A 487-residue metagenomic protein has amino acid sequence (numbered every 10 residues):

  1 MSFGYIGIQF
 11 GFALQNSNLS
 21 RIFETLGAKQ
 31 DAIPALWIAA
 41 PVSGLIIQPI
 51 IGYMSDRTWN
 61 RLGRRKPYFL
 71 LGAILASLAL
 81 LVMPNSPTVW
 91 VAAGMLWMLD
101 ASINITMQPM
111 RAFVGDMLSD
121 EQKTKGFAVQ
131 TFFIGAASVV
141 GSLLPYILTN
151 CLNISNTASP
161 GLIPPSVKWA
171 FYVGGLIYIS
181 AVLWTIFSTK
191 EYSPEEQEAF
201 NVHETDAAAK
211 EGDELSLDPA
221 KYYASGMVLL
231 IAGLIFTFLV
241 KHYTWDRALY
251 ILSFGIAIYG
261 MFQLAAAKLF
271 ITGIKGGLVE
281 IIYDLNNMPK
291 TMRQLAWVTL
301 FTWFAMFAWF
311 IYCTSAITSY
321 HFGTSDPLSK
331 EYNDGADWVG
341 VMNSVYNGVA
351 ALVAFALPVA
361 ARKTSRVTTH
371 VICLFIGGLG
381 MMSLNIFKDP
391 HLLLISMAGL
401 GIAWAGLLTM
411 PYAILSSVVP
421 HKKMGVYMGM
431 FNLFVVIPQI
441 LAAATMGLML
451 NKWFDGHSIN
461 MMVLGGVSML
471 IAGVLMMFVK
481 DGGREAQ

Functional and structural regions predicted by a protein language model:
M1-S43, F236-T237, Q294-V298, T302-P327: Helix-loop boundary and gating motifs at the non-cytosolic
Q30-D31, D120-Q130, A336, V419-F431: Loop-to-transmembrane helix entry/capping segments in MFS-fold secondary transporters and related SLC/MFSD carriers
I46-L62, L352-R366, L450: Helix-to-loop junctions at the C-terminal end of transmembrane segments in multipass secondary transporters
F69-T88, I376-K388: C-terminal ends and interior cores of transmembrane alpha-helices in multi-pass membrane transporters/permeases
A79-M83, P87-T106, L392-G406: Hydrophobic core of transmembrane alpha-helices in multi-pass small-molecule transporters, especially MFS/SLC-type
P87-W90, T106, D120-F307, L475-Q487: Intracellular loop-helix junctions on the cytosolic face of multi-pass helical membrane proteins
I105-L118, G406-P420: Intracellular juxtamembrane helix-capping segments at the cytosolic ends of symmetry-related transmembrane helices
A361, V367-M410: C-terminal transmembrane helical hairpin of 12-TM major facilitator-type secondary transporters
